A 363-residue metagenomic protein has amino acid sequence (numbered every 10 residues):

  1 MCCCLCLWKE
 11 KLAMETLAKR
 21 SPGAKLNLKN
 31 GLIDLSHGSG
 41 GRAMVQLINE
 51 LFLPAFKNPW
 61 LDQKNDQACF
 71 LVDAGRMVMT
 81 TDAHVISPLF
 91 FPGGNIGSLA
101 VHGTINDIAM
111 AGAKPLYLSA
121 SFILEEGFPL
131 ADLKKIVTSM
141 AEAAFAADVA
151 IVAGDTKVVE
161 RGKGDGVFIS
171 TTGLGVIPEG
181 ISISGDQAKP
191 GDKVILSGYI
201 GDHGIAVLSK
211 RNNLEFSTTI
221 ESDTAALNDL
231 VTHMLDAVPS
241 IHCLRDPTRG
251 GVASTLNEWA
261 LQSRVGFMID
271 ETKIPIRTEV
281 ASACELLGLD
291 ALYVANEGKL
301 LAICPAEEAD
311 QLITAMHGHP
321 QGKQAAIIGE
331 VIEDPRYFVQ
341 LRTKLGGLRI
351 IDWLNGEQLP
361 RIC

Functional and structural regions predicted by a protein language model:
C3-C363: Helix-biased detector of long, well-ordered alpha-helical tracts
